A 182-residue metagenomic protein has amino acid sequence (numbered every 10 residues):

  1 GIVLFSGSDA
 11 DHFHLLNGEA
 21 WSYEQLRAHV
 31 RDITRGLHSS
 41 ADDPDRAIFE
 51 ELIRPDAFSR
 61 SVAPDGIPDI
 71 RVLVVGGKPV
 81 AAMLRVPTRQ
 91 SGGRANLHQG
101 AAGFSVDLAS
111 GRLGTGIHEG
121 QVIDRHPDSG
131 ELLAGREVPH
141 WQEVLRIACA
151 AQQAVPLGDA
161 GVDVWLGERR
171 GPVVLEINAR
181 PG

Functional and structural regions predicted by a protein language model:
G1-F13: Internal, well-ordered alpha/beta segment that forms a basic, Gly-enriched binding/recognition surface
S6-S8, S22, H126, H140: Serine/threonine-rich low-complexity intrinsically disordered regions
D11-G18, L132-R136: Charged, low-complexity surface segments at secondary-structure and domain boundaries
H14-H118: Phosphate-binding site of ATP-dependent enzymes
P44-A47, I53, A57-I67, R71-V80 (+2 more regions): ATP-dependent carboxylate activation and anion-phosphoryl transfer catalytic cores that bind Mg-ATP to form
